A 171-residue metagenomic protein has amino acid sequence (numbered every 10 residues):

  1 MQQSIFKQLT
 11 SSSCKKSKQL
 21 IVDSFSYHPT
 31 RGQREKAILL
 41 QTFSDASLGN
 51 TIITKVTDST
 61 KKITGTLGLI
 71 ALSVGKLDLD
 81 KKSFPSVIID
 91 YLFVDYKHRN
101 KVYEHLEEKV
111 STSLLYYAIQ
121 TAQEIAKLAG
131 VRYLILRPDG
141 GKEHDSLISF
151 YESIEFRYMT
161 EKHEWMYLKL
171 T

Functional and structural regions predicted by a protein language model:
M1-H105, T112-T171: Non-catalytic substrate-recognition and accessory regions of acyl/acetyltransferase enzymes
